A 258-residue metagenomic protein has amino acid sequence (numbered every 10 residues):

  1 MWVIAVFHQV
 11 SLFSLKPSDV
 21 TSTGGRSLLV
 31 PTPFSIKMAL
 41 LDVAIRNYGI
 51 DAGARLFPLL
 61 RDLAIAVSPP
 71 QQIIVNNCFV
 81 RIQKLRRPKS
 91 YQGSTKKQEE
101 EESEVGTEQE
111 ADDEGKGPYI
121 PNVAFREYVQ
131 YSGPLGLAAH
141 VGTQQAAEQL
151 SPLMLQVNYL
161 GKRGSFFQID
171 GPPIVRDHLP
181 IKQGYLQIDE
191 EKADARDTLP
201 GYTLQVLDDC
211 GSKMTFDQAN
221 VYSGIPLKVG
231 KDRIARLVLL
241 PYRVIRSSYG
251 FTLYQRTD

Functional and structural regions predicted by a protein language model:
M1-D258: Conserved active-site/ligand-binding neighborhood in enzyme cores
